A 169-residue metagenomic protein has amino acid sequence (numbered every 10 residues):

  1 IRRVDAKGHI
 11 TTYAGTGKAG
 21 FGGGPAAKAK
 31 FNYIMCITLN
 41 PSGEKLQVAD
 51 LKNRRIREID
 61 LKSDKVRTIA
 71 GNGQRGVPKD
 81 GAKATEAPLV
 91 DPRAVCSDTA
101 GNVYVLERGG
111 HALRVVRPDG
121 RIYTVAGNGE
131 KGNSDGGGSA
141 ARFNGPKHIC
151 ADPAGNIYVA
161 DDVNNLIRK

Functional and structural regions predicted by a protein language model:
I1-R2, H9, R54-E58, H111-V115 (+2 more regions): A short loop-to-beta-strand structural motif that recurs across blades of beta-propeller domains
R2, M35, D50, R57 (+3 more regions): Specificity-determining residues in the recognition alpha-helix of C2H2-type zinc finger DNA-binding domains, recurring
D5, L61, D98, R117 (+1 more regions): Short, acidic, Ser/Thr-enriched surface-loop or helix-capping motifs
K7-M35, S63-D91, R121-K147: Gly/Pro-rich loop segments of beta-rich domains
L39-G43, S97-A100, A151-A154: Residue-level detector of Asp-centered blade-edge/turn motifs that repeat once per structural unit in beta-propeller
S42-K45, K62: Short, solvent-exposed loop/turn segments that connect beta-strands within catalytic domains and beta-strand-rich
K45-Q47, N102-V105, N156-Y158: Conserved beta-propeller blade signature
L51, R108, D162: Short loop/turn segments immediately following the C-termini of beta-strands
